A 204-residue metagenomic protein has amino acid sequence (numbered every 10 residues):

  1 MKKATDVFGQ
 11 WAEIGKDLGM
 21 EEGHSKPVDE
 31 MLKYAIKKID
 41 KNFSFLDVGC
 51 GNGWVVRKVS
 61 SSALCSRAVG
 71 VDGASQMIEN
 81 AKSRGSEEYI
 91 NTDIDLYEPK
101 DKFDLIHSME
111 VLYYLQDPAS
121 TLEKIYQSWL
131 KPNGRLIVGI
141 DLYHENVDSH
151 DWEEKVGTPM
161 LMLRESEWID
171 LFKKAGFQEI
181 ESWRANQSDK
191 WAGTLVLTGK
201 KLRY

Functional and structural regions predicted by a protein language model:
M1-K38, H144-E145: Conserved class I S-adenosyl-L-methionine
L46-V48, N52-L96: Class I SAM-dependent methyltransferase SAM/SAH-binding core
H107: A conserved beta-strand element that flanks and buttresses the S-adenosyl-L-methionine
A119-P132: A short glycine-rich, Lys/Arg-flanked "PGG" loop and its adjoining helix->strand segment in the class I
N133-I140: Conserved beta-strand signature within the Rossmann-like core of class I S-adenosyl-L-methionine
D141-P159: Short, glycine-/aromatic-enriched active-site segment of Class I SAM-dependent methyltransferases
M160-A175: Short alpha-helix
R184-Y204: Core SAM-dependent methyltransferase catalytic element
